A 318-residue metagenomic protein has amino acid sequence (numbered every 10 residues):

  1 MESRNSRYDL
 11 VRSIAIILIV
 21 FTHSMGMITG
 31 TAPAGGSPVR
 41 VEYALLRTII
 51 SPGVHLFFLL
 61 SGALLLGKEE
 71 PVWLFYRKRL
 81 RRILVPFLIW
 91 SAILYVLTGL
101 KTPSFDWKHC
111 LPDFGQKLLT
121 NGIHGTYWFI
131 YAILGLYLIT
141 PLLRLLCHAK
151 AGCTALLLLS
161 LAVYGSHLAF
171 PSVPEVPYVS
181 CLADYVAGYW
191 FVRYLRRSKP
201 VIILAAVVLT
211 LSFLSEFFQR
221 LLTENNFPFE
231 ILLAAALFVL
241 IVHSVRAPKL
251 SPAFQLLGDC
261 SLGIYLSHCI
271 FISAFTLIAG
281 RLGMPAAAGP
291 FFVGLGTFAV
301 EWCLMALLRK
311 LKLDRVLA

Functional and structural regions predicted by a protein language model:
M1-L159, R281-A318: Membrane-cytosol interface segments of multi-pass membrane proteins, especially ER/Golgi lipid-handling enzymes
V11, L18-F21, L56-F58, L136 (+5 more regions): Hydrophobic residues within membrane-embedded alpha-helical segments of Major Facilitator Superfamily
F21-S24, S91-A92, L157-F170, V207-R220 (+1 more regions): Aromatic-anchored segments of alpha-helical transmembrane domains
T29-A32, L100, S104, G165-P171 (+2 more regions): Juxtamembrane "helix-exit" motif on the non-cytosolic side of transmembrane helices
E42-V54, K117-A132, H167-V186, L214-A236: Interfacial loop-to-helix transition and helix-capping segments at the boundaries of transmembrane helices
A63-G67, L136, T140-R144, C181-R196 (+4 more regions): Hydrophobic transmembrane alpha-helices
R79-F87, V207-V208, C260, I264: Junctions where cytoplasmic loops transition into the N-terminal start of transmembrane alpha-helices in multi-pass
V179, R196-Q255, G263, I270 (+2 more regions): Alpha-helical transmembrane segments and terminal signal-anchor/GPI-anchor hydrophobic tails, characterized by long
